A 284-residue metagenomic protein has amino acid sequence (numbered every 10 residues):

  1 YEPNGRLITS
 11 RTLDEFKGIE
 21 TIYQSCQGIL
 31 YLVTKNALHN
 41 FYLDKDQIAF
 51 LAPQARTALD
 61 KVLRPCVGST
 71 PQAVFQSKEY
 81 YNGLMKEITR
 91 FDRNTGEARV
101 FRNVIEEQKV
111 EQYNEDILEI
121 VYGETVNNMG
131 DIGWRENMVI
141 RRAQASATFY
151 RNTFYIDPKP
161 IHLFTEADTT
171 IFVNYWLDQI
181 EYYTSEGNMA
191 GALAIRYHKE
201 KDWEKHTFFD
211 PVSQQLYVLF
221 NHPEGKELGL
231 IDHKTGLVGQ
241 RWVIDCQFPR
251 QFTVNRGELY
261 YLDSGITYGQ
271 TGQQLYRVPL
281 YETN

Functional and structural regions predicted by a protein language model:
Y1, E20-F41, L63-D92, E97-G133 (+3 more regions): Short beta-strand elements that form the blades of beta-propeller/WD-repeat-like and other beta-sheet-rich scaffold
E2-R6, L43-D46, R93-N94, T184-N188 (+2 more regions): Short loop/turn segments that connect beta-strands within beta-propeller blades
G5-K17, F50-L59, R99-F154, A190-K201: Surface-exposed loop and turn segments in beta-propeller and other repeat-based domains that flank or scaffold
T9-E20, Q54-L63, A194-H206, T235-R256: Conserved blade-ending motifs and adjacent loop-strand segments that build the rim/top face of beta-propeller domains
A37, E87-T89, Q179-E181, E227-G229 (+1 more regions): A short loop-to-beta-strand structural motif that recurs across blades of beta-propeller domains
T153-A192: Long, well-ordered mid-to-C-terminal structural blocks that present hydrophobic/aromatic surfaces
K199-H233: Loop/turn-rich, solvent-exposed surfaces of beta-rich toroidal or solenoidal domains
G225-Q270, Y281: C-terminal closing repeat unit and adjoining cap/tail of repeat-based domains
